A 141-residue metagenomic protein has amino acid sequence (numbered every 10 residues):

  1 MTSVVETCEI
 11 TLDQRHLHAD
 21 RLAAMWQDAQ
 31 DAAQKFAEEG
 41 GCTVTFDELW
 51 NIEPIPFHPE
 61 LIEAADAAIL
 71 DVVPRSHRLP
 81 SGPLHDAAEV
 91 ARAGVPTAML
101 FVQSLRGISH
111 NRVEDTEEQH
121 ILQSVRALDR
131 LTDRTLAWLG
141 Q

Functional and structural regions predicted by a protein language model:
M1, D20, I52-P56, I108: Short, small-residue-enriched loops and turns at beta-alpha junctions that line or gate enzyme active sites
M1-A24, Q34: Midchain, well-structured core segments that form catalytic/ion-binding scaffolds
S3, R21-M25, H77-L79, M99 (+1 more regions): Extended hydrophobic-aromatic, low-complexity segments
T7-R15, V44-E48, L105-R112: A short small-residue
R15, A32-G40, A68-V72, A93 (+2 more regions): Change "in soluble alpha/beta enzymes" to "in soluble alpha/beta proteins
R21-T43: Acidic-enriched catalytic cores of C-N bond-cleaving enzymes acting on peptides and small amides
W26-D31, V102-Q141: His/Asp/Glu-rich mid-to-C-terminal helical/loop segments that flank catalytic regions of hydrolases
T43, D47-Q103: Active-site-adjacent substrate-binding region of metalloamidase/peptidase-like peptide-processing proteins
